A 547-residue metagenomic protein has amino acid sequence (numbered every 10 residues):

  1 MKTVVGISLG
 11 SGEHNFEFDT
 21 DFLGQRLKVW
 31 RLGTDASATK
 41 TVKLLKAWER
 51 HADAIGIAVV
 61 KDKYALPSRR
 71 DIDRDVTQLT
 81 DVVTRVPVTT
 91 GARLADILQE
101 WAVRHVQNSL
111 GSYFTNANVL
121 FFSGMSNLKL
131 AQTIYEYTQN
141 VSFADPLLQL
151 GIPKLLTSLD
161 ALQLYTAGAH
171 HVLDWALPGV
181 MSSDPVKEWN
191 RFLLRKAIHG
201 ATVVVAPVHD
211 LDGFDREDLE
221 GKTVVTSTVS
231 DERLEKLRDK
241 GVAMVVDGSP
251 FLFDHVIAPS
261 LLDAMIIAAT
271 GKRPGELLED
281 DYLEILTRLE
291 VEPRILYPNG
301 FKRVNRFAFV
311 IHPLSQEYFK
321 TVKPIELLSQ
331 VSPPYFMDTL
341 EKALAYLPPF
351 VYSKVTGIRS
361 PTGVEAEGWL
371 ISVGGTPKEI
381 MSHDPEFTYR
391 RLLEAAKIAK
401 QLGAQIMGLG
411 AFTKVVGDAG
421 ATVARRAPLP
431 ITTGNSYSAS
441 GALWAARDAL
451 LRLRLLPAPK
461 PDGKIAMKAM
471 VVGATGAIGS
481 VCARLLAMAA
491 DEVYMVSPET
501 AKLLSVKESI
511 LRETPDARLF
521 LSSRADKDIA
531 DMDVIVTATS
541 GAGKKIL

Functional and structural regions predicted by a protein language model:
M1-A54, R294-R425: N-terminal ligand-binding/catalytic initiation module
K2, T115-V119, N305-F307, L450 (+1 more regions): Nucleotide donor/acceptor-binding cores
T3-V42, A58-D281, I406, D418-T432 (+3 more regions): Conserved mixed alpha/beta catalytic, RNA-binding, or beta-rich assembly cores of soluble enzyme, regulatory
L45, A131, L234, A396 (+1 more regions): Generic hydrophobic/aromatic pocket-lining and core-packing "Φ" positions
K63-R104, S360-D462: Glycine/serine-rich phosphate-binding loop and adjoining beta1-alpha1 elements at the start of nucleotide-handling
L98-Y113, W175, G179-F192, A445 (+5 more regions): Active-site glycine-rich loop that binds ribose-phosphate moieties when present
N127-W175, D448-D531: Glycine-rich phosphate/diphosphate-binding loop of Rossmann-like nucleotide-binding domains
R191-I198, T202, R518-L547: Rossmann-like NAD(P)-binding element
